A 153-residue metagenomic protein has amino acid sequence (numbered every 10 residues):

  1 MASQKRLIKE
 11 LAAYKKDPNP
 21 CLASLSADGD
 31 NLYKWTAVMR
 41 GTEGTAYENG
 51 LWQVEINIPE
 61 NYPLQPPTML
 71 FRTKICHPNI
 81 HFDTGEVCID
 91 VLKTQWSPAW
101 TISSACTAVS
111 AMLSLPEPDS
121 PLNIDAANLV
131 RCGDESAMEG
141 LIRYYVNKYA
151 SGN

Functional and structural regions predicted by a protein language model:
M1-D17, D28, V38, P66-N153: Domain-scale recognition of soluble eukaryotic interaction modules
L22-A27: Short amphipathic beta-strand and strand-loop transition segments with alternating hydrophobic
D30, T42-T45, I58-L64, K74-I75: Short, charged/polar surface micro-motifs in flexible loops or helix N-caps
Y33-T36: A short beta-strand-loop element at or near the start of a globular domain
E48-L51: Short coil-to-beta-strand transition motifs
